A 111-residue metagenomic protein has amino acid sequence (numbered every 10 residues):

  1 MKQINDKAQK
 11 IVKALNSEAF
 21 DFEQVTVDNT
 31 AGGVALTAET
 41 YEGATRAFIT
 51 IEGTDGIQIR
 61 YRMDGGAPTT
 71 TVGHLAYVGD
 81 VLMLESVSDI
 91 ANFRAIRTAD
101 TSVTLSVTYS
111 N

Functional and structural regions predicted by a protein language model:
M1-A19, T108-N111: Short, intrinsically disordered N-terminal pre-domain segments
L15, V25-N29, D55-I57, V103-S110: Gly/Pro-rich, tryptophan- and cysteine-flecked surface segments typical of secreted/extracellular proteins
L15-Q24, I90-R94: Membrane-topology and secretion signals of cell-surface/extracellular proteins
A19-E42, P68: Surface-exposed ligand/attachment interfaces on beta-rich extracellular proteins
A44-A47, S86-V103: Noncatalytic modules at the cell exterior or secretory-pathway interfaces, chiefly beta-strand-rich lectin/adhesion
T50-T70, S106-T108: Short, surface-exposed beta-strand/strand-loop-strand elements in extracellular ectodomains
T70-E85: Intrinsically disordered, low-complexity Pro/Gly/Ser/Thr-rich segments with frequent PxxP/GP/PP motifs and embedded
